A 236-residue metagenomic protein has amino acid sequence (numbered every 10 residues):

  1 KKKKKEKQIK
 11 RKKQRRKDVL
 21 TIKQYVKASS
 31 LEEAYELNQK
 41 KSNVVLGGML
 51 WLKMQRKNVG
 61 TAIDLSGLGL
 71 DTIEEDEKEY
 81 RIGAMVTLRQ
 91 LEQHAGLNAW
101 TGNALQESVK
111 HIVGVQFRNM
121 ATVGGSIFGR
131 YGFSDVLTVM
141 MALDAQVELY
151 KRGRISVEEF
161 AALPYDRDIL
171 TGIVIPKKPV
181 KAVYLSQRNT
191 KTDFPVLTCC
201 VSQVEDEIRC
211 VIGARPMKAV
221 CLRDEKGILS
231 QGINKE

Functional and structural regions predicted by a protein language model:
K2-D18: Short, Lys/Arg-enriched N-terminal segments with co-localized hydrophobic residues within the first ~10-30 amino acids
R15-E236: C-terminal structural segment of proteins
